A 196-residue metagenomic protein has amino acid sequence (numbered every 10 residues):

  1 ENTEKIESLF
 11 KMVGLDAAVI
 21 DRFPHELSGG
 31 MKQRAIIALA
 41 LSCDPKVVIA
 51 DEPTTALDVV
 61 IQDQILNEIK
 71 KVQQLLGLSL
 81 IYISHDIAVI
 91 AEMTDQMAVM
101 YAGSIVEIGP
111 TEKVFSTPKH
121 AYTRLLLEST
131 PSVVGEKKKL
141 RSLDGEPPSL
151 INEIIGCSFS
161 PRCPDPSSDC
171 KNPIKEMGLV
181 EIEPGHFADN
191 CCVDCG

Functional and structural regions predicted by a protein language model:
E1-A18, K46, L127-E128: Conserved ABC ATPase "signature" region
E4, D21-F23, K138: Interfacial catalytic loop of ABC nucleotide-binding domains
S8-K11, N67, G145: Conserved adenine-binding aromatic site and its adjacent loop/helix in ATP-hydrolyzing domains
M12, D16-V19, V72-L75, S149: Histidine kinase transmitter module recognition
F23-L27, M31: Conserved ABC ATPase signature
D44, I49-P53, L57-K138: P-loop NTP-binding/switch modules centered on Walker-like glycine-rich loops
P110-G196: Short catalytic/signature loops enriched in Gly
